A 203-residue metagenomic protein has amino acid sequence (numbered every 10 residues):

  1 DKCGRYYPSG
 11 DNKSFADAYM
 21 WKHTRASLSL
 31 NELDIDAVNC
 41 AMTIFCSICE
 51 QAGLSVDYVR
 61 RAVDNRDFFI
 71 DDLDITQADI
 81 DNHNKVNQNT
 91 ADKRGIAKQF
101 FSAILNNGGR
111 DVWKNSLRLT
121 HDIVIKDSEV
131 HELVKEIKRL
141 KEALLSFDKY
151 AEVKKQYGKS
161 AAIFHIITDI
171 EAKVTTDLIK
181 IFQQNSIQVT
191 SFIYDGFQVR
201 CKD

Functional and structural regions predicted by a protein language model:
G4: Helix/loop segments that flank and initiate small ligand/metal-binding modules
Y7-G158: Helical catalytic core of nucleic-acid polymerases
W21-R25, N185-S191: Short, flexible, solvent-exposed loop/turn segments with mixed acidic/basic and small polar residues
D34-A37, F101, Q188-C201: Catalytic palm active-site di-aspartate
R94, T168, I187-T190: Alpha-helix N-cap/helix-initiation sites
K154-T168: Short glycine-/aliphatic-rich beta-strand segments at the starts of folded cytosolic domains
I166-N185: Short amphipathic alpha-helix segments
